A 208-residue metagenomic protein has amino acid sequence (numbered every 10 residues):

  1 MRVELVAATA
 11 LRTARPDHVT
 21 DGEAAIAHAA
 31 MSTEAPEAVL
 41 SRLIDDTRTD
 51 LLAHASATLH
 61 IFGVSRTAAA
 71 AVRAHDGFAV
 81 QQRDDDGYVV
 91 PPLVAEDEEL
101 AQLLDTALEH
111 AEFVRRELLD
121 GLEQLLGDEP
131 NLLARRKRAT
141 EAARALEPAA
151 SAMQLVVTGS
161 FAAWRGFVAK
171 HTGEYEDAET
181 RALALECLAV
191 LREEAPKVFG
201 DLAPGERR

Functional and structural regions predicted by a protein language model:
M1-R208: Family-specific signature for flavin-dependent thymidylate synthase
